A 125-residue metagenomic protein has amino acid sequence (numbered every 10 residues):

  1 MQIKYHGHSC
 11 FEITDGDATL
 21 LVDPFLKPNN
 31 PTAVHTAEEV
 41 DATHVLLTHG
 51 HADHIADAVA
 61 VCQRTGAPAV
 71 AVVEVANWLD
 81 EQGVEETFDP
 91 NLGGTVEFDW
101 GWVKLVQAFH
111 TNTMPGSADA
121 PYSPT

Functional and structural regions predicted by a protein language model:
M1, T14-L20, T95-V103: Beta-strand-turn-beta hairpins that frame and shape the catalytic cleft of phosphate-ester-processing enzymes
M1-Q2, Q63-P68: Short active-site oxyanion
Q2-Y5, F25-T32, E85-P90: Short gly/ser/thr-rich secondary-structure transition/capping motifs
K4-G7, A120-Y122: A short catalytic or substrate-binding loop motif that flags glycine-/basic-rich loops and adjacent residues that bind
E12-H51, A56-Q63, E74, N112-S123: Pre-active-site segment of Zn-dependent metallo-hydrolases
T19, P68, E85: Residue-level detector of anion-binding/catalytic polar loops
D41, T65, Q82-E85: Short, structured coil segments at secondary-structure junctions
V73-T125: Metallo-beta-lactamase
